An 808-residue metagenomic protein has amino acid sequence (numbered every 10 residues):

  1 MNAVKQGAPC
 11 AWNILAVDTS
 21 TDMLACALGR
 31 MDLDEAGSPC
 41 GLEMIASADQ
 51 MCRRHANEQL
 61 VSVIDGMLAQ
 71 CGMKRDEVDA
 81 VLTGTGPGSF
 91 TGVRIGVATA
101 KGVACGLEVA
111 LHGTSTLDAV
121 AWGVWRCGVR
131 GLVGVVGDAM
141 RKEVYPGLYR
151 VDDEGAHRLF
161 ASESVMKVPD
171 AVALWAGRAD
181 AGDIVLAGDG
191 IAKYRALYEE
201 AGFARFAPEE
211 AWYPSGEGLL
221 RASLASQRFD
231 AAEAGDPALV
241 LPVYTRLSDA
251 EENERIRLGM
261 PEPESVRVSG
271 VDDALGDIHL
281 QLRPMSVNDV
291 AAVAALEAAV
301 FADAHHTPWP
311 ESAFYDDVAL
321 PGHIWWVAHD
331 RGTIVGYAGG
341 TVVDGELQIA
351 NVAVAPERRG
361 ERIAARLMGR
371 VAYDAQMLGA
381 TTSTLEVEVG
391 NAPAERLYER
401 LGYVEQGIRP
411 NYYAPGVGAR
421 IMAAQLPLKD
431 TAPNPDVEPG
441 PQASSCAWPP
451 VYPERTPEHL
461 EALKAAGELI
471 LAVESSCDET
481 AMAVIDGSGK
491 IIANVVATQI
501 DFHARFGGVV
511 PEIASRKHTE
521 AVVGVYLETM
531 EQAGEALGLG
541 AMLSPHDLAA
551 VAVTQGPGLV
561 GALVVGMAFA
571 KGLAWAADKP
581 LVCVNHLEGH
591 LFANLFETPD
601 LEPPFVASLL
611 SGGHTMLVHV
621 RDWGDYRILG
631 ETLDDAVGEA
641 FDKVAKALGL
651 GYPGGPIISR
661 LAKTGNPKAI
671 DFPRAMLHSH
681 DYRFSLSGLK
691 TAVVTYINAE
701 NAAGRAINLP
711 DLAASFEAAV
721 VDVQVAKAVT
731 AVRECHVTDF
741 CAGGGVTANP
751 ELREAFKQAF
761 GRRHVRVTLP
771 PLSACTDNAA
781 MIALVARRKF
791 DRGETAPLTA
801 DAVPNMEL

Functional and structural regions predicted by a protein language model:
N2, Q6, C10, R195-A196 (+10 more regions): A short helix-loop
N2-T85, E311, A466-D547, V553-P557 (+2 more regions): N-terminal beta-alpha supersecondary unit
P9-A11, D32-E43, D49, H55 (+6 more regions): Surface "functional belts" at beta-alpha junctions
A36-C40, L258, P263-D272, N494 (+4 more regions): A contiguous, well-structured pocket-lining segment that forms one wall/lid of small-molecule binding clefts in soluble
P284-N288, A294-E357, M368-R370, D374-L378 (+1 more regions): Acetyl-CoA-dependent GNAT
V354, G360-Y373, A392-R400: Conserved acetyl-CoA-binding loop-helix of GNAT-fold acetyltransferases
A375-E386, R409: Conserved GNAT acetyl-CoA-binding A-motif
L385-A394, N411-G416: Conserved beta-strand-loop-alpha-helix junction that forms the acyl-donor binding cleft
